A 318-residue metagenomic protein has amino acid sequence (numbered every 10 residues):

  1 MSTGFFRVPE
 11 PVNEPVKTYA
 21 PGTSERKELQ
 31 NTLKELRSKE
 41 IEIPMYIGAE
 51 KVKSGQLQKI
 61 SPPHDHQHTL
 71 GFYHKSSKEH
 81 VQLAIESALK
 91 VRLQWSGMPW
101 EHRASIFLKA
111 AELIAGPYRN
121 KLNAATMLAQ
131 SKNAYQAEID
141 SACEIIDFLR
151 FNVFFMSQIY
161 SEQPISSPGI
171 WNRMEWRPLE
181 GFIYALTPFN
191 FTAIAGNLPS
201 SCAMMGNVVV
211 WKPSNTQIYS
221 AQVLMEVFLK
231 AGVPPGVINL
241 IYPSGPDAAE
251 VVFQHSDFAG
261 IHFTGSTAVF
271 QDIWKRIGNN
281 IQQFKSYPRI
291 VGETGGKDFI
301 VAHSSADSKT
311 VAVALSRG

Functional and structural regions predicted by a protein language model:
M1-L70: Hydrophobic face of amphipathic alpha-helices that form TPR/SEL1-like repeat modules and related alpha-solenoid
K53-G55, K59-S61, D65-Y160: Glycine-rich loop-to-alpha-helix module at the N-terminal edge of alpha/beta enzyme cores
Q67, R103, G206, I238 (+2 more regions): Residue-level signal for inorganic ion chemistry
L149, A221-L224, V252, I273-W274: Hydrophobic packing residues within well-ordered alpha-helices of enzyme cores
S161-P235, G295: Conserved small-residue-rich beta-alpha loop and adjacent elements that most often cradle the phosphate/pyrophosphate
N172-M174, N239-H262: A structured beta-alpha segment of the ubiquitous adenosine-cofactor-binding alpha/beta core
S201-A203, V252, Q282: Hydrophobic/aromatic ligand-binding patch that stacks against planar heteroaromatic rings of cofactors or nucleotides
V227-G232, Q254-S256, G260, T267-G318: ALDH superfamily catalytic-core signature
